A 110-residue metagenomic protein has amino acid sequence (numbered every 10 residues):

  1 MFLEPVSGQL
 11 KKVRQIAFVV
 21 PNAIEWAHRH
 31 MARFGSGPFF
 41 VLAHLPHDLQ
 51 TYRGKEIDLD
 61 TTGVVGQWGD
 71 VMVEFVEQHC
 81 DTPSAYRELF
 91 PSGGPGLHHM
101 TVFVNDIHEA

Functional and structural regions predicted by a protein language model:
M1, F34-G35, T82-S84: Short hydrophobic/aromatic-rich motifs at helix boundaries and adjacent loops
M1-A27, P95-V104: N-terminal beta-strand motif that seeds the catalytic metal site of vicinal oxygen chelate
G8-K11, F18-V71, E109-A110: Core segments of cupin and vicinal oxygen chelate
A17, V76-Q78: A structural feature that tracks compact, well-ordered secondary-structure segments with a strong bias toward
N22, C80-D81, D106-I107: Short beta->alpha connector loops
L42-D58, D81-E88, S92, G96-H98: A cross-kingdom feature marking solvent-exposed beta-strand/loop segments within repeated, beta-rich binding/scaffold
G69-V73, C80-T82: Short, charged/polar surface micro-motifs in flexible loops or helix N-caps
